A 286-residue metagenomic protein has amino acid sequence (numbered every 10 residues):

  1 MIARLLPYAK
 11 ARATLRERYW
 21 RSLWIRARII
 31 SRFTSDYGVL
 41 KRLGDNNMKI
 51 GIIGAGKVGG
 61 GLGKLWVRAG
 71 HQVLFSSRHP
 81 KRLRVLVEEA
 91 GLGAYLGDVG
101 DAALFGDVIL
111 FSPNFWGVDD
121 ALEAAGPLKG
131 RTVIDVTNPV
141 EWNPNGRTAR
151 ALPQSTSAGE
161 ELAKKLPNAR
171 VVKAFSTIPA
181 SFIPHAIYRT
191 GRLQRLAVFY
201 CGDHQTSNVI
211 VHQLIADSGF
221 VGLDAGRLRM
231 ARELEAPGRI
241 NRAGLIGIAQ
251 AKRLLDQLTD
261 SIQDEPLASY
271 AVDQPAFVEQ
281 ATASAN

Functional and structural regions predicted by a protein language model:
A9-R18, L23-A27, R32, D36: N-terminal polybasic/positive-inside topogenic patches
L40-V85, E89-L92: NAD(P)+-binding Rossmann beta1-loop-alpha1 motif at the extreme N-terminus of oxidoreductases
G61, L65, K165, L214: Rossmann-fold NAD(P)-dependent oxidoreductase module
G93, V99-T132, V136-G146: Rossmann-like NAD(P)-binding element
A124-G130, L166, T190-R192: Short, conserved loop/helix-junction motifs that constitute active-site signature segments in enzyme catalytic cores
T137-V172: Rossmann-fold NAD(P)-binding glycine/threonine-rich loop
R147-S155, E160, A186-T206: Short beta-strand and adjoining strand-loop segment in the mid-core of the Rossmann-like NAD(P)-dependent dehydrogenase
L193-N286: Active-site-lining helix/loop region of Rossmann-like oxidoreductase modules
